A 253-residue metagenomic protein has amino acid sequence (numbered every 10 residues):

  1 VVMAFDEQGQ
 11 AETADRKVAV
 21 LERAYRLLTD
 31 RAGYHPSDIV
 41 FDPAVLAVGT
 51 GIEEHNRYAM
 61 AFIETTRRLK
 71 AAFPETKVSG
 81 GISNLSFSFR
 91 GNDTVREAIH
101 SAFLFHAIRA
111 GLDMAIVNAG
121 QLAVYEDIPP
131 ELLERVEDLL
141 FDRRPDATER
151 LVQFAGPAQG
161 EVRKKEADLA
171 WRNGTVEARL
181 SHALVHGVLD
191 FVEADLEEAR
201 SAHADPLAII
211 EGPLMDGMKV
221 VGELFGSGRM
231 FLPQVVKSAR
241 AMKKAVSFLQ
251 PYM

Functional and structural regions predicted by a protein language model:
V1-D42, L46-K77, S83-M253: ATP-dependent carboxylate/acyl-activation modules
